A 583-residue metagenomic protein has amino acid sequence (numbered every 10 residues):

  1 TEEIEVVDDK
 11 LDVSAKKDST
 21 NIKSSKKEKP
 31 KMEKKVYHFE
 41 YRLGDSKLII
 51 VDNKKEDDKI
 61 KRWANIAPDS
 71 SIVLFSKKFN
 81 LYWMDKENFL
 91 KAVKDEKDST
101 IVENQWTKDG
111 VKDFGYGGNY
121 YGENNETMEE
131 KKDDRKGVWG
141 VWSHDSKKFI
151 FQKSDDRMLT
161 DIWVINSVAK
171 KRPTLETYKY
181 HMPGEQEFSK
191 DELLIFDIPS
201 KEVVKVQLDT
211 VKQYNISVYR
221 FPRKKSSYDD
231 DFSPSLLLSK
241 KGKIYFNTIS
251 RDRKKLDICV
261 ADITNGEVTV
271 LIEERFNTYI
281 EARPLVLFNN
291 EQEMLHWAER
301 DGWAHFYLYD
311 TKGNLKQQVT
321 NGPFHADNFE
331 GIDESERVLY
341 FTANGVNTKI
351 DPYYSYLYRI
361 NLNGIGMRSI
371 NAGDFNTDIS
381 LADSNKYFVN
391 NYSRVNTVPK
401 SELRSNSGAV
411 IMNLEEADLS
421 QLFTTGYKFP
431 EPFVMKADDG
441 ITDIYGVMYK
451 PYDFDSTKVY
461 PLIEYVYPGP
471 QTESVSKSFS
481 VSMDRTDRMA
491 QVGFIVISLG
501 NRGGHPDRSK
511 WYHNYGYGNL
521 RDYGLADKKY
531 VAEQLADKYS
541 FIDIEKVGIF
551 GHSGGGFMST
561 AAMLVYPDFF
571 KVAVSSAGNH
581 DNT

Functional and structural regions predicted by a protein language model:
T1-P399, L403-R404: Beta-propeller folds
S233, E336, N376-T583: Serine-hydrolase catalytic core recognition
